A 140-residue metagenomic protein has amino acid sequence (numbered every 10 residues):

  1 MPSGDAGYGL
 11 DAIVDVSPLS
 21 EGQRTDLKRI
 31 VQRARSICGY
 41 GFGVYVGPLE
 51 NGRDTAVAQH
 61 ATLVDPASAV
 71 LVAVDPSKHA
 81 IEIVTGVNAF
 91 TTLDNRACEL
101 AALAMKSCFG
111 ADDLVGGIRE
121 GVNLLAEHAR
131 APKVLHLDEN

Functional and structural regions predicted by a protein language model:
M1-A69, S77-N140: A structural boundary signal for the start of the first folded domain, especially the loop/turn and N-capping region
